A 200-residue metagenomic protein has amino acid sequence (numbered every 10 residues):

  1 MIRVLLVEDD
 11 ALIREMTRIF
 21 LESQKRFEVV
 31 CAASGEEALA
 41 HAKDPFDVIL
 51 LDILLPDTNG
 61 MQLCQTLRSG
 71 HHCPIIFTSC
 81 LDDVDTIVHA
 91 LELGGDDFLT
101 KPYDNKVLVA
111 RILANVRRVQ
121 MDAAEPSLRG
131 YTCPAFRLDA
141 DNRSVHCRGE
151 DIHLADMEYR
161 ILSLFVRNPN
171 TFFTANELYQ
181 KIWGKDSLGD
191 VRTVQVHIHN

Functional and structural regions predicted by a protein language model:
M1-D122: N-terminal/domain-start alpha-helical segments
R3, A114-F172, N176: Short, Lys/Arg-enriched segments at the junction into DNA-binding effector domains of transcriptional regulators
L12, H153, T193: Two-component histidine kinase catalytic core, primarily the HATPase_c
K25, T171, S187: Flexible coil/turn residues that form the inter-helical turn or adjacent wing/linker of helix-turn-helix
K106, N176, R192: Residues within helix-turn-helix
R111, M157, H197: Residues within the DNA-recognition helix of helix-turn-helix
K181, D186, V191-N200: Flexible loop/N-cap segments at domain edges
